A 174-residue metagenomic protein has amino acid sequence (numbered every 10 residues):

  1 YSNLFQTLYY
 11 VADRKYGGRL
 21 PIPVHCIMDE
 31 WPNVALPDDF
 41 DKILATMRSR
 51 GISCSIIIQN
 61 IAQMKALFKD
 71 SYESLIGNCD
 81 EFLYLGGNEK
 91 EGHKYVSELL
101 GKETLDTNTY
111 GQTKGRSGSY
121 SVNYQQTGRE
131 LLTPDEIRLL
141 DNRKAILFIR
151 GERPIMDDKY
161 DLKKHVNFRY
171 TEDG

Functional and structural regions predicted by a protein language model:
Y1-V122, R153-E172: Conserved P-loop NTPase motor cores
T104-L105, G128, L139: Acidic, polar loop-rich interaction surfaces within structured domains
T113-R116, E130, L140-D141: Small/polar glycine-rich anion-binding or flexible loop at a beta-alpha turn
V122-P134: Charged, amphipathic alpha-helical segments
D135-K163: P-loop NTPase catalytic cores that bind/hydrolyze ATP
I137, E172-G174: N-terminal nucleic-acid engagement/recognition segments and initiation subdomains in replication, restriction
